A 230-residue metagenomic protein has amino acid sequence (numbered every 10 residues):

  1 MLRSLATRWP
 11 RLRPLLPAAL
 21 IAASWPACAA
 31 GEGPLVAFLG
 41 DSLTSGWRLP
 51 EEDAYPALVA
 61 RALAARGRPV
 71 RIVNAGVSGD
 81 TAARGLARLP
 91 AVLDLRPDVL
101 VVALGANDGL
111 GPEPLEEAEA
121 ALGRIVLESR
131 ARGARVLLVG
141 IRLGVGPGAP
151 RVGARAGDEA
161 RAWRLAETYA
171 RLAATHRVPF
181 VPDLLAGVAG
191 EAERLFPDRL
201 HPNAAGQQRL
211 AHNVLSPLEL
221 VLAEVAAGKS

Functional and structural regions predicted by a protein language model:
L2-L16: Bacterial N-terminal signal peptides that target proteins for export
P14-S24: Bacterial N-terminal signal peptides
C28-S78, R88-R96: Serine-esterase "nucleophile elbow" of acetyl-processing enzymes
S45, T81, V145: Flexible, glycine-rich phosphate/dinucleotide-binding loops and adjacent beta-alpha linkers at cofactor/substrate
R48, V73-T81, L110-E113, R199: Acidic/histidine-rich helix-loop elements that form or flank divalent-metal/phosphate-binding sites at the catalytic
A54, T81, N203: Residue-level signal for threonine
R61-R68, R84-S230: Alpha-helical cap/lid subdomain in secreted, periplasmic, or secretory-pathway luminal O-acyl-processing enzymes
